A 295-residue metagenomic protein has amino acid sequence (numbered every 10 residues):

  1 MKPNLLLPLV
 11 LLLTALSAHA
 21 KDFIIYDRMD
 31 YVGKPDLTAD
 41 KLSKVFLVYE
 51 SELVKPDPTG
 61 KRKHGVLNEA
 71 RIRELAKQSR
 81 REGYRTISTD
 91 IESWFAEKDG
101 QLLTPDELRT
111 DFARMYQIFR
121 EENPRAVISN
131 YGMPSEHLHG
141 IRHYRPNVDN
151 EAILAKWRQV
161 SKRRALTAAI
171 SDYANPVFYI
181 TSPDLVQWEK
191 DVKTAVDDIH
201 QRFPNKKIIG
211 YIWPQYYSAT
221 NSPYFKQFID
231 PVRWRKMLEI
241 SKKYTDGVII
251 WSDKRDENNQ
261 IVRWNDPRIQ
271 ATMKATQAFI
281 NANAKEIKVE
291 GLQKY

Functional and structural regions predicted by a protein language model:
V10-A18: Hydrophobic h-region of N-terminal signal peptides that target proteins for export in Gram-negative bacteria
A20-R62: Boundary/entry segment of secreted carbohydrate-active catalytic domains
D22-I24, K44-F46, Y84-S88, R125-S129 (+3 more regions): Structural preference for beta-strand elements that scaffold enzyme active sites
Y26-R28, A113-Q159, N205-Y217: Aromatic-lined carbohydrate-recognition surfaces of secreted/lumenal glycan-active proteins
V32-K34, A70-A76, E151-A165, K190-I199 (+1 more regions): Alpha-helical scaffolding within the catalytic cores of extracellular/periplasmic polymer-degrading hydrolases
Y49-E50, I91, F95, K156-E189 (+1 more regions): Aromatic- and acid-rich polysaccharide-binding/catalytic face of secreted or lumenal carbohydrate-active enzymes
Y179-A219: Glycoside hydrolase catalytic-domain groove-lining segments
I212-K294: Substrate-binding cleft of secreted/luminal carbohydrate-active enzymes
